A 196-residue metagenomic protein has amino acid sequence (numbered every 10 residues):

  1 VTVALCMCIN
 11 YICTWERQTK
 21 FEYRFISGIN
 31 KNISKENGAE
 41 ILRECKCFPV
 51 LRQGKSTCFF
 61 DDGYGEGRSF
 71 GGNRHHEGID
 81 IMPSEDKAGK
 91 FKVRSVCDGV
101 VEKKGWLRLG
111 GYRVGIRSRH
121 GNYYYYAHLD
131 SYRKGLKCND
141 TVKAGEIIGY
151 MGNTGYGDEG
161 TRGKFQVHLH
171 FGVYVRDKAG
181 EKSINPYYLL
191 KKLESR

Functional and structural regions predicted by a protein language model:
V1-Y11: Hydrophobic membrane-insertion alpha-helices, especially the h-region of bacterial N-terminal signal peptides
N10-Y112, A144, G157, S195: Surface-exposed, glycine-biased beta-strand/turn segments
K46, K87, K137-C138, K143-E146 (+2 more regions): Acidic, glycine-rich catalytic/binding loops that coordinate metals and/or anionic ligands
S56, L129-Y132, Y187-K192: A short, sequence-level motif marking secondary-structure junctions
N73-K87, G115-N122, V173-I184: Small beta-barrel nucleic-acid-binding modules, principally OB-folds
P83, K103, H128-S131, N153 (+1 more regions): A residue-level detector for short acidic-glycine micro-motifs
S95-C138, R162, Q166-V167: Zn2+-dependent peptidoglycan hydrolase active-site motif and core
R113-I116, K143-E159: Short hydrophobic beta/alpha edge segments that flank linear recognition/processing sites
